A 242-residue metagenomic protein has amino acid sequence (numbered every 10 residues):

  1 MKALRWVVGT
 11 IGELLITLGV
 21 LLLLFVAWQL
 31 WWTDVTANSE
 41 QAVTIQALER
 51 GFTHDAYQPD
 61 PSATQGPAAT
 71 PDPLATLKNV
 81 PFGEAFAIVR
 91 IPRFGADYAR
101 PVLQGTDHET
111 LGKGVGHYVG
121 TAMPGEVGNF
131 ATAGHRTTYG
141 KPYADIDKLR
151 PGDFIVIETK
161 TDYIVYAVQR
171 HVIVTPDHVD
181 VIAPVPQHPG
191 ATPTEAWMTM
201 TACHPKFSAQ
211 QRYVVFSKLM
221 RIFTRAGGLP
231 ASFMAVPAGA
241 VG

Functional and structural regions predicted by a protein language model:
M1-L48: N-terminal membrane-targeting segments
L30, V43, D97, T106 (+3 more regions): Residue-level signal for pocket-adjacent positions within structured domains
Q46, R50, A75, R100 (+1 more regions): Solvent-exposed, polar/charged alpha-helical surfaces in well-ordered, non-transmembrane soluble domains, broadly
L48-E84: Short extracytoplasmic
L74-G116: Short, positionally conserved secondary-structure boundary motifs
H108, V127-F130, R136-G242: Extracytoplasmic/periplasmic soluble domains downstream of a signal peptide or transmembrane helix
V119-V127: A glycine-rich, hydrophobic loop/mini-helix early in the fold
